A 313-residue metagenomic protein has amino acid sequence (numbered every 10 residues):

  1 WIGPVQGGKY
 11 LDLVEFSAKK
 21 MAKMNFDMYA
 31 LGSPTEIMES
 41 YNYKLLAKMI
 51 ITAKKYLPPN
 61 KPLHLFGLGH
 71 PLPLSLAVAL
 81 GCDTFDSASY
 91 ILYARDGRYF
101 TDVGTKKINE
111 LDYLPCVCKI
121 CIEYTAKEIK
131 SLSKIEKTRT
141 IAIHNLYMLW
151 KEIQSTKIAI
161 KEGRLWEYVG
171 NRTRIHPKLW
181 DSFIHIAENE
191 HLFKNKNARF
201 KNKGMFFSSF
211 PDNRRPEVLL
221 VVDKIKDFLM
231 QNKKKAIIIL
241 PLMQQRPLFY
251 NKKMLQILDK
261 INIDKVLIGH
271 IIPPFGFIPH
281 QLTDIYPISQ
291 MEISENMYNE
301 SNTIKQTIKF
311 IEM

Functional and structural regions predicted by a protein language model:
W1-C121: Glycine-rich phosphate/ribose-binding loops and adjacent secondary-structure elements that form binding surfaces
C118-M313: C-terminal extensions of enzymes
